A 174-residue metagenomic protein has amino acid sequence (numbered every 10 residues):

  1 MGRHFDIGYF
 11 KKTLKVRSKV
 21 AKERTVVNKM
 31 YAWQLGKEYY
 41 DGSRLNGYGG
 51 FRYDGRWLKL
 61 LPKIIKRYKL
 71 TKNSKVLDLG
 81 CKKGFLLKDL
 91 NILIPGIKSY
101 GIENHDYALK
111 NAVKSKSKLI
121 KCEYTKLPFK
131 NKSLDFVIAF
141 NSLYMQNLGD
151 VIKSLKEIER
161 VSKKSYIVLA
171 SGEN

Functional and structural regions predicted by a protein language model:
M1-M30: N-terminal auxiliary segments of SAM/dcSAM-dependent transferases
D41-R56: Class I SAM-dependent methyltransferase Rossmann-like catalytic core, especially the SAM/SAH-binding loop
D54-T71: Conserved alpha-helix/loop element of class I SAM-dependent methyltransferases that forms part of the SAM/SAH-binding
N73-K82: Conserved class I S-adenosyl-L-methionine
K83-K126: Class I SAM-dependent methyltransferase SAM/SAH-binding core
I138: A conserved beta-strand element that flanks and buttresses the S-adenosyl-L-methionine
I152-Y166: A short glycine-rich, Lys/Arg-flanked "PGG" loop and its adjoining helix->strand segment in the class I
Y166-N174: Conserved class I S-adenosyl-L-methionine
